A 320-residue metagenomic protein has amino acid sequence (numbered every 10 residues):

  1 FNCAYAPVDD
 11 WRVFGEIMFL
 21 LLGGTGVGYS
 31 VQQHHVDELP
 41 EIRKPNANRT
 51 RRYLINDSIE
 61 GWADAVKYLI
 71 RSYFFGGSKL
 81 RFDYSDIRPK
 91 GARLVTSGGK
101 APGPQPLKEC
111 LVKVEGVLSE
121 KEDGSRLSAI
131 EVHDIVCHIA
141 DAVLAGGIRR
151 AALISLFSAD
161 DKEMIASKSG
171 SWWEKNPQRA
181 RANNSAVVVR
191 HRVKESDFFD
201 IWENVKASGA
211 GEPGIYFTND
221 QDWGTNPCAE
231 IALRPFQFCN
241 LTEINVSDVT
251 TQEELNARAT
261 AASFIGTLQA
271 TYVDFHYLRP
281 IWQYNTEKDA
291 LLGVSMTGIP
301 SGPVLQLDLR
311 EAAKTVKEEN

Functional and structural regions predicted by a protein language model:
F1-N320: Extended catalytic cores of very large enzyme megasubunits
